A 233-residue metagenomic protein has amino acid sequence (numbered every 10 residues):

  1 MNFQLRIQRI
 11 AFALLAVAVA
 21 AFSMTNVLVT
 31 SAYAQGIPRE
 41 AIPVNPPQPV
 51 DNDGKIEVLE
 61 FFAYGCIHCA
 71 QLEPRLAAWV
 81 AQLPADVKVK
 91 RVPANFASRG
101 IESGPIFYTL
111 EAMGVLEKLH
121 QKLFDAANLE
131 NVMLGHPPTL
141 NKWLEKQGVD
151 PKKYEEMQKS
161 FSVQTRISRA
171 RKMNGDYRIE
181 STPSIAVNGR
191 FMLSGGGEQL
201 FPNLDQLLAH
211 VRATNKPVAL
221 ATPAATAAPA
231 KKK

Functional and structural regions predicted by a protein language model:
N2-L5, A63, K146-K233: C-terminal cap of thioredoxin/glutaredoxin-like
N2-S98, R171, A213-K233: Extracytoplasmic thiol/disulfide redox context detector
G54, H68, L72-R75, E102-S103 (+8 more regions): Stable alpha-helical elements in mature extracytoplasmic
G54-E57, A85-K88, M113-H120, D150-K152 (+1 more regions): Loop/turn elements at helix/coil->beta-strand transitions in domains of secreted/extracellular proteins
Y64-H68, N95-R99, D125-E130, S160-V163 (+1 more regions): Solvent-exposed loop/turn segments at secondary-structure junctions within structured extracellular/periplasmic domains
G65, L76, V80-L83, L110-G114 (+6 more regions): Sec/Tat-exported extracytoplasmic proteins
L83-M113, E117-E145: Structural microenvironment flanking redox-active thiols in thiol-disulfide oxidoreductases
